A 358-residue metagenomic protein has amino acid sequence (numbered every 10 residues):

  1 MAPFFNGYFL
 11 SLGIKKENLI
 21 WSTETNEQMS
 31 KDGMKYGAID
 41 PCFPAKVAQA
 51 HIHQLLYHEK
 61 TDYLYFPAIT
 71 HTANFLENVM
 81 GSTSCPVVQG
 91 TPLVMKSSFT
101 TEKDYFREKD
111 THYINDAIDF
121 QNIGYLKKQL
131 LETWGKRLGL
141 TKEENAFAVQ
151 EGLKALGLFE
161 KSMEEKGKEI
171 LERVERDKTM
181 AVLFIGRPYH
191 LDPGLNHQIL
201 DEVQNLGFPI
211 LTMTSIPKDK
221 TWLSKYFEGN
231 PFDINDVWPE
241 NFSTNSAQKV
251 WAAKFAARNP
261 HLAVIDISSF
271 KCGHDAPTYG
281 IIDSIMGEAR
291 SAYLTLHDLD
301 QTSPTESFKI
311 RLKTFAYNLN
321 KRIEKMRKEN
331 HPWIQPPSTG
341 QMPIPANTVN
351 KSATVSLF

Functional and structural regions predicted by a protein language model:
M1-F358: An N-terminal assembly and electron-transfer interface module characteristic of large anaerobic redox and radical
